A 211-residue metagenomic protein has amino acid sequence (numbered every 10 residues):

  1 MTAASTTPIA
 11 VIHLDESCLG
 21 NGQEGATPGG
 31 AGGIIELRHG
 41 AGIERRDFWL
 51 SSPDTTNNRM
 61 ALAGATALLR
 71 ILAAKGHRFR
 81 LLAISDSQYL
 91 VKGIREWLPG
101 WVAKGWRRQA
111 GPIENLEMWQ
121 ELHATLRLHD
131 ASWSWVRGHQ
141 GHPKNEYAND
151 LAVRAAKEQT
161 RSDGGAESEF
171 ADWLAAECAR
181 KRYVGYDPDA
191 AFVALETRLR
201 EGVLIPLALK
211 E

Functional and structural regions predicted by a protein language model:
T2-R59, R70-K75, D189-E211: RNase H-like nuclease fold core
E16-E24, P28, T66-Y147: RNase H catalytic domain
R45-S52, I71, L116-H123, E167-A175: Low-complexity, flexible helical/coil segments
A61, A65: Short, conserved alpha-helix that lines the donor NDP-sugar binding/gating region of sugar-transfer enzymes
E158-E211: Acidic two-metal-ion nuclease catalytic site recognized across multiple nuclease folds, prominently DnaQ/RNase D-T
